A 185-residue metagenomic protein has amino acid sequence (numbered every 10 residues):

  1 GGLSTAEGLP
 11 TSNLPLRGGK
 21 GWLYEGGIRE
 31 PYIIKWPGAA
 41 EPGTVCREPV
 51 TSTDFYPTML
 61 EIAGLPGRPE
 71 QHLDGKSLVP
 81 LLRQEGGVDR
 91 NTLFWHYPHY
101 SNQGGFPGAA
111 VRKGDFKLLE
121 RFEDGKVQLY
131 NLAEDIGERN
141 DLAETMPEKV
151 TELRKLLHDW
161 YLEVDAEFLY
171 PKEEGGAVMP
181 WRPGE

Functional and structural regions predicted by a protein language model:
L3-E25, A40-T44, E48, T53-L132 (+2 more regions): C-terminal cap/loop subdomain of S1 sulfatases and analogous C-terminal strand-loop tails that border
R29: Conserved nucleotide-sugar donor-binding catalytic segment
Y32-I34: Short glycine- and hydrophobic/aromatic-rich loop-to-beta-strand nucleating segment in the catalytic cores
D89-R90, R154-E173: Bilobed periplasmic-binding protein-like "clamshell/Venus-flytrap" ligand-binding domains
L132, P147-V150: C-terminal structured subdomain/cap of oxidoreductase catalytic cores
D135: Intrinsically disordered, low-complexity polar regions and short flexible loop motifs
D141, T151, Y161-L162, K172-E185: Extracellular/periplasmic ectodomains of large secreted or surface enzymes and adhesion receptors
